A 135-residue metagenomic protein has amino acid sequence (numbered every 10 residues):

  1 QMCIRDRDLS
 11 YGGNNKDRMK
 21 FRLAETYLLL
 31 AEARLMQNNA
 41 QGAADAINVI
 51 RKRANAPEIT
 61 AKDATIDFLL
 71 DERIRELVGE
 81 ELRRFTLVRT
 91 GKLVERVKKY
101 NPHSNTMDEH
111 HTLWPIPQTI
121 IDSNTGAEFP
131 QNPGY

Functional and structural regions predicted by a protein language model:
M2-I4: Short, small-residue-biased leader/transition segments that mark boundaries at the very start of proteins
S10-K20, I59-Y135: Long, intrinsically disordered, low-complexity segments
R18-I50, I66-E76: Extended, hydrophobic/aromatic-rich amphipathic alpha-helical segments that build helical scaffolds
